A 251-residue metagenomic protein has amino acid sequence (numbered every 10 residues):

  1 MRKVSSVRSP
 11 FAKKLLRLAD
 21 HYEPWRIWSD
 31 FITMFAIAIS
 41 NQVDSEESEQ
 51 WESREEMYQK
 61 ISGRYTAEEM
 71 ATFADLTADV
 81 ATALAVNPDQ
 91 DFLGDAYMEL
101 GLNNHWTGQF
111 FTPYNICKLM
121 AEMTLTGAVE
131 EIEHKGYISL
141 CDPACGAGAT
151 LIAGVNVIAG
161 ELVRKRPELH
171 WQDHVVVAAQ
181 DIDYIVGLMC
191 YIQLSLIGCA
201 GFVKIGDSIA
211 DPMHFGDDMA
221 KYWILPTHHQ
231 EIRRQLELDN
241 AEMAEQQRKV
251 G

Functional and structural regions predicted by a protein language model:
R2-A144, G148-R166: Class I S-adenosyl-L-methionine
Q42, Q50, Q59, Q90 (+7 more regions): Residue-identity detector for glutamine
L119-Y222: Conserved S-adenosyl-L-methionine
F215-G251: SAM/dcSAM-binding transferase cores
